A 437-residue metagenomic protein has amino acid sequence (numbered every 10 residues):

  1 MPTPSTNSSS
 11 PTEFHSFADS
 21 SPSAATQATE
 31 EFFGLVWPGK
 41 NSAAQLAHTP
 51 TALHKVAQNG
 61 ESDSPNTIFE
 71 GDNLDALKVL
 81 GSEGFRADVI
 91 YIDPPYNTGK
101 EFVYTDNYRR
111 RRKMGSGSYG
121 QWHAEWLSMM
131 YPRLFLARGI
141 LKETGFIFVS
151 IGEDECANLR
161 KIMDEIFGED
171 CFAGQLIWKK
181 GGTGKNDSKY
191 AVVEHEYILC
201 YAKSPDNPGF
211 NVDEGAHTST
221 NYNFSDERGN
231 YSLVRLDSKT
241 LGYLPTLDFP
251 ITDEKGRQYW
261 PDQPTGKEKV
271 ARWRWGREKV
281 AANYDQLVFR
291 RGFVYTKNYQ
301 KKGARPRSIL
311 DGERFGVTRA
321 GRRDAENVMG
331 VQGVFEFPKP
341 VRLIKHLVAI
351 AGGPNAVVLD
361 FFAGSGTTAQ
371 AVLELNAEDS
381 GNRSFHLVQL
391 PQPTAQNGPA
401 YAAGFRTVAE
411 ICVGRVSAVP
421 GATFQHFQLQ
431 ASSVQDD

Functional and structural regions predicted by a protein language model:
M1-I92, Y96-P132: DnaQ-like (DEDDh/DEDDy) 3′-5′ exonuclease domain used for proofreading and 3′-end trimming on nucleic acids
N7, E30, A76, A202-E326 (+1 more regions): Active-site-adjacent helix-turn-beta-strand microarchitecture at beta-sheet edges that either contains or buttresses
F32-K40, A44, L127, D154-C156 (+1 more regions): Conserved S-adenosyl-L-methionine
E61-V79, A403-Q430: S-adenosyl-L-methionine
D63-G71, A76-K78, R314, R319-V357 (+1 more regions): Glycine-rich adenosyl-nucleotide cofactor-binding module
A76, L80-E83, I90, P94-N97 (+14 more regions): Generic, well-ordered alpha-helical scaffold segments in large soluble proteins
E83-F146, D154, D170, H195-E196 (+3 more regions): SAM-dependent methyltransferase catalytic-core segment centered on the flexible catalytic loop and adjoining short
M130, E143, E153-V212: Signature of N6-adenine DNA methyltransferases within the class I
